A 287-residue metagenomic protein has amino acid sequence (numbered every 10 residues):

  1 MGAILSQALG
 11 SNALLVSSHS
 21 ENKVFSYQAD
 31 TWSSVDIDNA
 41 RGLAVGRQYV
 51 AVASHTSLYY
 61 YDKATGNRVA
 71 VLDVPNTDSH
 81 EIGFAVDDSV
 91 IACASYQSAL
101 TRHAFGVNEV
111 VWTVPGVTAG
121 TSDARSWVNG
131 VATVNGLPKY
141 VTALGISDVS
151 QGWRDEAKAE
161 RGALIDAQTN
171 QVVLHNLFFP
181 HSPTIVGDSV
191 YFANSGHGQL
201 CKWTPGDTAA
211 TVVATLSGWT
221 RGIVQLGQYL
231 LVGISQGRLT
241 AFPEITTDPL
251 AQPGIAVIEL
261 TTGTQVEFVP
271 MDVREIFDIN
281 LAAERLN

Functional and structural regions predicted by a protein language model:
M1-N287: Sequence-structural signature of mature extracellular/luminal beta-sheet repeat domains, prominently beta-propellers
